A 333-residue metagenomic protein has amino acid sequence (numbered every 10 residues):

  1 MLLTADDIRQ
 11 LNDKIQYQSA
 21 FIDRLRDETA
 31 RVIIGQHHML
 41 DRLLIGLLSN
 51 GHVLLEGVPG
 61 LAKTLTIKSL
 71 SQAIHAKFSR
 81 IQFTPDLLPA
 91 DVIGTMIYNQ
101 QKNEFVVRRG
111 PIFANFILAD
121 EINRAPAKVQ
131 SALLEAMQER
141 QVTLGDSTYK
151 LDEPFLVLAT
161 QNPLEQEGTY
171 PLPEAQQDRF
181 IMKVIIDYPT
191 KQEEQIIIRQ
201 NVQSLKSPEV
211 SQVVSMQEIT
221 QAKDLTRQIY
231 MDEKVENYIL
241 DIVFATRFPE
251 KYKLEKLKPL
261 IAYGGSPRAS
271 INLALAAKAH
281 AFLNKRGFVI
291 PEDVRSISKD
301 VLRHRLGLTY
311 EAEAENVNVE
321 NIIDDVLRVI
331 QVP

Functional and structural regions predicted by a protein language model:
M1-I15, P249-P333: C-terminal engagement/docking regions of AAA+ P-loop ATPases
I15-L61, F244: Pre-Walker A (pre-P-loop) alpha-helix and adjacent loop at the N terminus of AAA/AAA+ ATPase modules, a conserved
L47-T84: Walker A/P-loop
V58, V92, T160: P-loop (Walker A) phosphate-binding loop of NTP-binding proteins
L87-F116: Short glycine-rich substrate-engagement loop in P-loop NTPases that contacts/grips substrate
P89, I93, T169-D224, D232-I242: Conserved AAA+ ATPase core "coupling" helix
V106-N115, L144-Q161, L172-M182: AAA+/SF3 P-loop NTPase mechanochemical coupling elements
P111-Q138, D152, E167-Q176, Y188-I196: Conserved AAA+/SF3 P-loop NTPase catalytic/coupling segment centered on the Walker-B
